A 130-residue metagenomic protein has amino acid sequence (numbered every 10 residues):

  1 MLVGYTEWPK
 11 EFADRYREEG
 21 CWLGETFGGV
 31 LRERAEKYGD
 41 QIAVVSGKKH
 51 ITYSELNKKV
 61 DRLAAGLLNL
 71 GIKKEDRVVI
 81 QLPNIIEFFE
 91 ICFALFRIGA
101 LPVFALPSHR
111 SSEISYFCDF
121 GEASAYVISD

Functional and structural regions predicted by a protein language model:
M1-I51, E55-L70, K74, I114: N-lobe entry segment of adenylate-forming
R34-A35, L95-F96, C118: A generic structural signal for well-ordered alpha-helical segments
S46, L106, S129: Short loop/edge segments at beta-strand edges and connector loops that shape dinucleotide/nucleotide cofactor-binding
K49-Y53, A64-S112: Conserved AMP-binding/adenylate-forming
K59, Q81, F120: Residues within the alpha-helical elements of helix-turn-helix
R77, H109-D130: Conserved ATP-dependent adenylate/AMP-binding module captured primarily in the ANL superfamily
